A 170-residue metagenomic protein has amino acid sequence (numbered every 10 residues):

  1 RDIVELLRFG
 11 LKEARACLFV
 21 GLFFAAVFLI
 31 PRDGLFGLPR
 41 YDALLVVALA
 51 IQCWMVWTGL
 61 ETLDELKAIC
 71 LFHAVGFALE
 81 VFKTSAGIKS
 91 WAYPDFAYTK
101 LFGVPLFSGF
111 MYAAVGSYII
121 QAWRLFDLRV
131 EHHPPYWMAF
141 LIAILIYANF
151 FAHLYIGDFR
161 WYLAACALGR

Functional and structural regions predicted by a protein language model:
R1-R170: Aromatic-rich, lipid-facing transmembrane alpha helices and their immediate juxtamembrane interface loops in integral
